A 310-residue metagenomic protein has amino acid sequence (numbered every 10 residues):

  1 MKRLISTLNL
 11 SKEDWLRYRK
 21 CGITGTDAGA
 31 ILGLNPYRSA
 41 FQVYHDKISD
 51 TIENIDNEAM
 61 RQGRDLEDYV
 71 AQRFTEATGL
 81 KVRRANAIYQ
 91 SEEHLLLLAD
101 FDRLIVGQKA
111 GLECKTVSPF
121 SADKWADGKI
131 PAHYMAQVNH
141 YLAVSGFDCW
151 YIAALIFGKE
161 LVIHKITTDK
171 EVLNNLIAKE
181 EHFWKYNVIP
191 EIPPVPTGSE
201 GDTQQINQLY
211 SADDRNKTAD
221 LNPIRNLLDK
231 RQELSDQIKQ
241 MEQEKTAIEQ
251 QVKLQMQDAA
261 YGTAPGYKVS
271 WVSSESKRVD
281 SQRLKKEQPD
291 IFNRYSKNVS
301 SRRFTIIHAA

Functional and structural regions predicted by a protein language model:
M1-A310: Accessory terminal regions of nucleic-acid processing enzymes
